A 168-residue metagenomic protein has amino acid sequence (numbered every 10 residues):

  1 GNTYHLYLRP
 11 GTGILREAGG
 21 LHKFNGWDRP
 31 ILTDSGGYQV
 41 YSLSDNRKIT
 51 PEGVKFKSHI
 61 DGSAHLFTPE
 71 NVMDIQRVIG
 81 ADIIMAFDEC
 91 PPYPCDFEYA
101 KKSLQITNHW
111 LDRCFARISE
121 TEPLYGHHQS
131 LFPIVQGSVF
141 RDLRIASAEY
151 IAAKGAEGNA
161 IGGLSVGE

Functional and structural regions predicted by a protein language model:
G1-L124: Non-catalytic, usually N-terminal nucleic-acid engagement modules in DNA/RNA processing proteins
R117, T121, G126-E168: Glycine-rich phosphate/ribose-binding loops and adjacent secondary-structure elements that form binding surfaces
